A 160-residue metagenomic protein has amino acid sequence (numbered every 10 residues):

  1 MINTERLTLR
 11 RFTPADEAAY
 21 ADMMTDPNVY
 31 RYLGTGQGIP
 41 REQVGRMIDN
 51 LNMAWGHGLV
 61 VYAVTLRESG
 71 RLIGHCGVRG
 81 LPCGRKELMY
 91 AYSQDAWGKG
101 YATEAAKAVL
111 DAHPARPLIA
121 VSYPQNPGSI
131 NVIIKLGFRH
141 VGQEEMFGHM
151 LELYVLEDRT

Functional and structural regions predicted by a protein language model:
M1-Y32, D49, V61-T160: Acyl-donor (CoA/ACP) binding surface of acyl/acetyltransferases
Q37-G58: Active-site rim helix/loop that mediates acceptor-substrate recognition in acyltransferases
